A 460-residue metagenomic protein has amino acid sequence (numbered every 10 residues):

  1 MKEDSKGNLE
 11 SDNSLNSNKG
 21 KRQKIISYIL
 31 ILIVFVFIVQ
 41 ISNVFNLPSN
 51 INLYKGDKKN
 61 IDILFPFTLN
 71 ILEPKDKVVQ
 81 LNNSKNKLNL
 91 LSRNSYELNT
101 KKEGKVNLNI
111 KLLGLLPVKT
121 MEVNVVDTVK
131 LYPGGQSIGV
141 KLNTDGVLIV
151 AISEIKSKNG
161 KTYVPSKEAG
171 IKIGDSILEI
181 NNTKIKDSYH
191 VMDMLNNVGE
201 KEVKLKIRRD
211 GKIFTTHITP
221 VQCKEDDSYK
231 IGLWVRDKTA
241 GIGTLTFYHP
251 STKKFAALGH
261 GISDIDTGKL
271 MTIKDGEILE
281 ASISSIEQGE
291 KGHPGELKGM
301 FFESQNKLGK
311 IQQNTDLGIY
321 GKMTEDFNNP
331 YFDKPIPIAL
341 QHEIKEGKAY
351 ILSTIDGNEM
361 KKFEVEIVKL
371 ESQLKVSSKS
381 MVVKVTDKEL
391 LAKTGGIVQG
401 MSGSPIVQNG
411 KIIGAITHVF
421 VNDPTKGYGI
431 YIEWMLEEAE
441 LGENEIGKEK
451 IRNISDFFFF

Functional and structural regions predicted by a protein language model:
M1-N60, L245, T425, A439-F460: Gram-positive cell-envelope targeting signals
K2, V221-G395, Q399, Q408-N409 (+3 more regions): Serine endopeptidase catalytic core focused on the charge-relay Asp
I26-Y28, Q40, N46-S49, K87-P133 (+1 more regions): Interdomain regulatory linker/hinge segments that flank or connect interaction modules in polarity/junction/synaptic
K58-N89: Short extracytoplasmic
V79-K85, S166-S188, I406-N409, I413-T417: Conserved PDZ fold ligand-binding element
L91-E103, E179-K212, D423-T425, I430-E433: PDZ domains, with a preference for the canonical peptide-binding region formed by the helix
I110-T128, M192-G232: PDZ-domain C-terminal substructure recognizer with occasional recognition of PDZ-binding tails
T162-S176, G199, G396-G400: A short glycine-leucine-enriched loop at secondary-structure breakpoints that most characteristically corresponds
